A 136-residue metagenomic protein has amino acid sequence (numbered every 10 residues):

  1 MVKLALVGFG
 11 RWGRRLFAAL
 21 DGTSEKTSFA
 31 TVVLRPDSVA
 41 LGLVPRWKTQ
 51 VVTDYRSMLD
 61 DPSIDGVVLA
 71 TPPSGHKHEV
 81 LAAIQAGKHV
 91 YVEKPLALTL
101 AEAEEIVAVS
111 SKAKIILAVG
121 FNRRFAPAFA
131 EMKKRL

Functional and structural regions predicted by a protein language model:
M1-R46: N-terminal Rossmann-like dinucleotide-binding module
G13, A40, H76, V80 (+2 more regions): A general structural signal for well-ordered alpha-helical segments in protein cores
A19-T23, L43-R46, A82-A86, E105-V109 (+2 more regions): Alpha-helical structural signal in soluble globular domains
T23-S24, D61-P62, A126: Acidic-histidine catalytic/liganding microenvironments
A30, Q50-V52, A118: General small-molecule cofactor/ligand-binding pocket signal
T31, G66, I116: Short, Asp-centered acidic motifs that coordinate Mg2+ and/or phosphate in catalytic or ligand-binding sites
T49-V109: Beta-loop-alpha module in the N-terminal Rossmann-like domain of NAD(P)-dependent dehydrogenases, especially those
A97-L136: A contiguous active-site-proximal alpha/beta segment in oxidoreductase catalytic domains
